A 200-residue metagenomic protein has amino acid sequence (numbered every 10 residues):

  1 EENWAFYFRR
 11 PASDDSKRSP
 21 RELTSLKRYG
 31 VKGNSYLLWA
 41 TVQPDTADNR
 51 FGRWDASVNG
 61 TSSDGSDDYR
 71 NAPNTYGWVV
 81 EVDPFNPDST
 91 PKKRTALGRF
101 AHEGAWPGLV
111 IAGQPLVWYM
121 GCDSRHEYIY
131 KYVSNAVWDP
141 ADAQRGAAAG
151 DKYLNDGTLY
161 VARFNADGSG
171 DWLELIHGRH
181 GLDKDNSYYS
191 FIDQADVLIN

Functional and structural regions predicted by a protein language model:
E1-N200: Conserved small-residue
